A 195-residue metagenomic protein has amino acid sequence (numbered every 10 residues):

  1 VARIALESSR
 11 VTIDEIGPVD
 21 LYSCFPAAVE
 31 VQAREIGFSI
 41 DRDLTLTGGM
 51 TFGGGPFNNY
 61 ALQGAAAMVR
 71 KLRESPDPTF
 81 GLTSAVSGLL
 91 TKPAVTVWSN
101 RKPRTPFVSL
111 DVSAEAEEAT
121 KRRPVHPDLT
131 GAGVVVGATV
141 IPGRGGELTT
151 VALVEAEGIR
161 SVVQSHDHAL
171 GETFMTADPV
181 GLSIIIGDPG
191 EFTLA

Functional and structural regions predicted by a protein language model:
V1, V31-Q63: Conserved catalytic cysteine-centered active-site region of acyl-thioester-dependent Claisen-condensing enzymes
V1-L6, E15-D20, F25-Q32, A65: Extended, hydrophobic alpha-helical segments in both membrane/secreted and soluble proteins
A2-E15, L129, L170-F174: Phosphate/pyrophosphate-binding loops at sites that engage ATP/ADP/AMP, CoA/4′-phosphopantetheine, polyphosphate
I4, I13-I16, I36, I40 (+3 more regions): Weak global preference for isoleucine
E7-E15, E35-D43, K71-D77, R104-T105: Secondary-structure transition/capping motifs at alpha-helix termini and the adjoining loop/turn into the next element
E7-V11, G17-L21, G53-N59: Extended C-terminal subregions enriched in glycine
I13-L21, D41-G48, P76-V86, G181: Beta-strand segments within the central parallel beta-sheet cores of soluble alpha/beta enzyme folds
A27, G53-A195: Conserved beta-strand-centric core segments of catalytic alpha/beta enzyme folds
